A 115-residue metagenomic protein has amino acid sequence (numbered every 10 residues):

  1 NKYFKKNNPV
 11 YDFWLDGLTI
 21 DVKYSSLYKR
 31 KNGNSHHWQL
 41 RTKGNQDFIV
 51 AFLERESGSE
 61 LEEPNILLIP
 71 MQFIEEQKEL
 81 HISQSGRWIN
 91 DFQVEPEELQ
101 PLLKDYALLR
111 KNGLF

Functional and structural regions predicted by a protein language model:
N1-F115: Nucleic-acid endonuclease domains
